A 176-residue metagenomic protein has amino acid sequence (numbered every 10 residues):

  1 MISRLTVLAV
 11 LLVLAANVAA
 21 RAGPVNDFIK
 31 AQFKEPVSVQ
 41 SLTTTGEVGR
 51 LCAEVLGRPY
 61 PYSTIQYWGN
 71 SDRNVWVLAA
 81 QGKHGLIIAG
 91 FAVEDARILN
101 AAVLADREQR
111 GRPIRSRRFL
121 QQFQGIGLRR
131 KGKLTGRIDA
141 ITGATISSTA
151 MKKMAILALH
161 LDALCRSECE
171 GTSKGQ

Functional and structural regions predicted by a protein language model:
M1-S3: N-terminal secretory signal peptides that target proteins for export/translocation
T6-N17: Bacterial N-terminal signal peptides
A20-T149, K153-Q176: Flexible, solvent-exposed loop/hinge segments and secondary-structure transition points
